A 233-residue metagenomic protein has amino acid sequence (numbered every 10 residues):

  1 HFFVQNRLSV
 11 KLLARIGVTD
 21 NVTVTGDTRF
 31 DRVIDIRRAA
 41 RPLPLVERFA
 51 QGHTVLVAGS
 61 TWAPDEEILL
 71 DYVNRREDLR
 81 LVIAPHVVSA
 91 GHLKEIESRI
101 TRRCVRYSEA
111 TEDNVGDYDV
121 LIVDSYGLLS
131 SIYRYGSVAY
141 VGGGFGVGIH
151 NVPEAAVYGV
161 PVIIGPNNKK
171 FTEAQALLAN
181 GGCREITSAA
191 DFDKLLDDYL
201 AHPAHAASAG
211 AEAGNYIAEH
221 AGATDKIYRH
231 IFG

Functional and structural regions predicted by a protein language model:
H1-G233: Nucleotide-activated sugar donor-binding and catalytic core shared by glycosyltransferases and related lipid-linked
